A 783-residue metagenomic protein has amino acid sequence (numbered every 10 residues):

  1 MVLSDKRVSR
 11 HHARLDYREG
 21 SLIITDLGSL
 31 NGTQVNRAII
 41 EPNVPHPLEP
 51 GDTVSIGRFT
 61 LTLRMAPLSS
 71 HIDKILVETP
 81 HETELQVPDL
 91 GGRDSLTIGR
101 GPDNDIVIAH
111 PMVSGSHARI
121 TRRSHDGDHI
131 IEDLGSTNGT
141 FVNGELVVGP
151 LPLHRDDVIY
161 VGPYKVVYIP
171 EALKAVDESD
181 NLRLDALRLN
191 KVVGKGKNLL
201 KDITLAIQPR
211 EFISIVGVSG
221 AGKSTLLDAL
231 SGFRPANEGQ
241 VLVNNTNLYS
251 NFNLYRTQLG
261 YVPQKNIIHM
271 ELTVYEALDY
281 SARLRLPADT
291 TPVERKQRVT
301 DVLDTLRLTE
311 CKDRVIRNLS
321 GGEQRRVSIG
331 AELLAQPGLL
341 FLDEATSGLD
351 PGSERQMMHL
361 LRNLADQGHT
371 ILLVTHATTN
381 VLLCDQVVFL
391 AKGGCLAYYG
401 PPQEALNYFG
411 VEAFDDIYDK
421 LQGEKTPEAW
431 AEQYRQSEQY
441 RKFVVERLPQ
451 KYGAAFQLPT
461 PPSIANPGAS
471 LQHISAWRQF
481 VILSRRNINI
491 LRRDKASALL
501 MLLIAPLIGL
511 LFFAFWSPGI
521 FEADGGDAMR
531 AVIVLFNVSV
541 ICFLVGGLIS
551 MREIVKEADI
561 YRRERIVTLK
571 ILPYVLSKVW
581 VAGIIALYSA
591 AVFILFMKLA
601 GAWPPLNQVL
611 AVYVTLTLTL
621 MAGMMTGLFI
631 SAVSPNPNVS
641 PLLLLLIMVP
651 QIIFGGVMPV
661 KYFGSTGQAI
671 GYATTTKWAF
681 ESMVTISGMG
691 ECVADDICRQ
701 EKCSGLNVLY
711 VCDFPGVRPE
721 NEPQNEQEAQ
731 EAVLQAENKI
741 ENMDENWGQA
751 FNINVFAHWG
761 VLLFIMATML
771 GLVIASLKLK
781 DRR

Functional and structural regions predicted by a protein language model:
M1-R58, P88-P163: Forkhead-associated
V35-N36, V142, G239-N247, Y255: Conserved ABC transporter NBD signature motif
R64, T121, G127-I130, T137-N138 (+15 more regions): Topological signature of polytopic alpha-helical transporters
S231: Helix-to-loop junction immediately C-terminal to a conserved catalytic motif
M270-P287: Q-loop/switch helix immediately C-terminal to the Walker
D279, E294-C311: Conserved ABC ATPase "signature" region
E332-L333: ABC ATPase C-loop
L340-D343: Catalytic Walker B motif of ABC-type/P-loop ATPase nucleotide-binding domains
